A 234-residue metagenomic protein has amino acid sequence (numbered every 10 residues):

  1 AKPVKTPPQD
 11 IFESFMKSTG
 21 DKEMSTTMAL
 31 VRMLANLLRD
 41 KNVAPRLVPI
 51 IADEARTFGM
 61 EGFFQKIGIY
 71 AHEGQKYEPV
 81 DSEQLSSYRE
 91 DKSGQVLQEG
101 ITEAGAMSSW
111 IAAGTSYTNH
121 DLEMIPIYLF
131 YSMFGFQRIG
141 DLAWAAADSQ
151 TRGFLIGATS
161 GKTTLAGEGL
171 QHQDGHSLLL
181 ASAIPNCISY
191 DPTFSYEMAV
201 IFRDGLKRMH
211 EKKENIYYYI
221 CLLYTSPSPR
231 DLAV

Functional and structural regions predicted by a protein language model:
A1-L223, R230: Thiamine diphosphate
